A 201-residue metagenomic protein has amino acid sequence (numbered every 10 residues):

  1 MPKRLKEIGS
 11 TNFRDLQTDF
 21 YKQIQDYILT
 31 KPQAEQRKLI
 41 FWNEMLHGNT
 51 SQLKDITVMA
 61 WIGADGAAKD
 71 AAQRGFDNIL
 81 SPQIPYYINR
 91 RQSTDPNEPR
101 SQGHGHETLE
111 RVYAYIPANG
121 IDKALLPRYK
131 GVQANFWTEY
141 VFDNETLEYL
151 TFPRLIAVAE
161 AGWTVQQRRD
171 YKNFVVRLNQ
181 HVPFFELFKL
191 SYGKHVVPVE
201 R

Functional and structural regions predicted by a protein language model:
M1-I56, W61-R74: Active-site neighborhood of glycoside hydrolase catalytic domains
Q23-L29, L39, I56-A60, A71-A72 (+5 more regions): Domain-wide signal for the mature, well-folded portions of proteins, strongly enriched in nucleus-encoded organellar
T30-Q36, R74-N78, A157-V165: Structural alpha-beta junctions
K38-W42, T57-A60, N78-S81, G131-Q133 (+1 more regions): Structural recognition of the beta-strand scaffold that forms the well-ordered cores of secreted hydrolase catalytic
E44-T50, I88, V175, P198: A glycine-rich phosphate-binding loop feature that marks nucleotide/adenosyl-phosphate handling sites
S51-L53, N89-D95, N144-E148: Histidine/acidic-residue-rich catalytic or RNA/ligand-binding cores of hydrolases and nuclease-related proteins
G66-F136: Aromatic-lined glycan-binding groove of carbohydrate-active enzymes
A114-R201: C-terminal functional modules
